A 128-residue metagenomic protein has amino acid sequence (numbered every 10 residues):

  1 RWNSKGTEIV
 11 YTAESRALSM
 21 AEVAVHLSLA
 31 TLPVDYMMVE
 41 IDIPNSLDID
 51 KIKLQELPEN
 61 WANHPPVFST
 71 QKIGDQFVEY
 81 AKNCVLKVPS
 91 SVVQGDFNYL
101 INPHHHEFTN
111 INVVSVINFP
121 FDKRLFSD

Functional and structural regions predicted by a protein language model:
R1-D35: Long, hydrophobic N-terminal alpha-helical segment
S4, L32-D128: Active-site and NAD+-binding cores of ADP-ribose-processing enzymes
